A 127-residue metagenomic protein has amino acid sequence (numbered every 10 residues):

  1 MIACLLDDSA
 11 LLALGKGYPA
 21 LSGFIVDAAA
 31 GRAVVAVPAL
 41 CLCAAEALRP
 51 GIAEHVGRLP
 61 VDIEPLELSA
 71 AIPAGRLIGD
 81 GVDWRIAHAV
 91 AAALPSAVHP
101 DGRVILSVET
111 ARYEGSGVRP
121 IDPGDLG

Functional and structural regions predicted by a protein language model:
M1-V37, E46-L59, G127: Short, well-structured N-terminal submotif of metal-dependent ribonuclease cores
A10-L12, L42-A45, A71, Y113: A generic structural signal for short hydrophobic patches within well-formed alpha-helices
G17-Y18, L48, L77, S116-R119: Residue-level signal for well-ordered alpha-helical positions
A28, V56, A97-V98, Y113: A generic structural signal for well-ordered alpha-helical segments
A36, E64, I121-G124: General small-molecule cofactor/ligand-binding pocket signal
E54-R58, A111-R119: Short loop/helix-cap segments at secondary-structure boundaries that form the rim of catalytic
I63-A111, G127: Active-site neighborhoods of divalent-metal-dependent phosphate/nucleic-acid chemistry enzymes
D101, G117, I121-D125: C-terminal binding/interaction regions
